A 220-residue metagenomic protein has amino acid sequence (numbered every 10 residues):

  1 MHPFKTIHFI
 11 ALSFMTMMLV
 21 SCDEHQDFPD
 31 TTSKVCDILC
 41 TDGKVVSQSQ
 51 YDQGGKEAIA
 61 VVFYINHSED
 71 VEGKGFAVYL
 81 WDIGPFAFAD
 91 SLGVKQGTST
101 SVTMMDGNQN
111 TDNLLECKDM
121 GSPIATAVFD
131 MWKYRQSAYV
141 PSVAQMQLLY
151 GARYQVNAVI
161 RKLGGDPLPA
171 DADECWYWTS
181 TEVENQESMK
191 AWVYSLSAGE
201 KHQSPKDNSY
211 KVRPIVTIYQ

Functional and structural regions predicted by a protein language model:
M1-I10: Bacterial N-terminal signal peptides that target proteins for export
P3, D23-E24: Primarily mature extracellular domains of secreted and cell-surface proteins, especially surface-exposed modules
M18-S21: C-terminal motif of bacterial Sec signal peptides marking the signal peptidase cleavage site
H25-Q136, C175-W176, K206-Q220: Extracellular adhesion/carbohydrate-recognition regions
L80, P85-A87, A191, L196-E200: N-terminal non-globular leader segments, chiefly Sec-dependent signal peptides
S122-A138, V143-L196: An exposed tryptophan-centered "aromatic clamp" motif
G151, V193-S195, E200-K211: Repeated polar recognition positions within modular binding domains
